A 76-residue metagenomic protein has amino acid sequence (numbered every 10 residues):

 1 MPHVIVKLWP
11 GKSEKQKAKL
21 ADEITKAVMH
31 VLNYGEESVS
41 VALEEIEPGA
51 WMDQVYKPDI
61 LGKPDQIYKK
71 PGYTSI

Functional and structural regions predicted by a protein language model:
P2-I76: A domain-level signal for the structural core that forms small-molecule/cofactor-binding pockets and catalytic centers
